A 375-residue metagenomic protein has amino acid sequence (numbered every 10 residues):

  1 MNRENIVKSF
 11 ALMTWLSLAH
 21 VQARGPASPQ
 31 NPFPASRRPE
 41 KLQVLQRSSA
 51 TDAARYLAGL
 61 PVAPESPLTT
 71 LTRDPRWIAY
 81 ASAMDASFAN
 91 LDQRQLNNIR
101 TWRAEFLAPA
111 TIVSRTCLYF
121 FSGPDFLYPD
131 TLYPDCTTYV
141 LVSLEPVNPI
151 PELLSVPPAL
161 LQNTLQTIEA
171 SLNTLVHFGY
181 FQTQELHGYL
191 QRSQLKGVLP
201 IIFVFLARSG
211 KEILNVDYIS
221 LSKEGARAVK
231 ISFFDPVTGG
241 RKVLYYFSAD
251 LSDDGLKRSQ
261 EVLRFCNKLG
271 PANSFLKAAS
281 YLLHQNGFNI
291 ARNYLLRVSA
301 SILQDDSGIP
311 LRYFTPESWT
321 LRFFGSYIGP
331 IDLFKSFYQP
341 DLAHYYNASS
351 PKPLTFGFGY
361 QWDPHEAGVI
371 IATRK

Functional and structural regions predicted by a protein language model:
N2-V7: N-terminal export leaders
K8-L16: Hydrophobic helical h-region of N-terminal Sec-dependent signal peptides in bacterial secretory/periplasmic proteins
S17-Q22: C-terminal segment of classical bacterial N-terminal signal peptides
R24-A170, L244-K375: Non-globular targeting/processing and membrane-anchoring segments
I168-K196, P200, V204-L296: Mature extracytoplasmic/lumenal regions of exported proteins
